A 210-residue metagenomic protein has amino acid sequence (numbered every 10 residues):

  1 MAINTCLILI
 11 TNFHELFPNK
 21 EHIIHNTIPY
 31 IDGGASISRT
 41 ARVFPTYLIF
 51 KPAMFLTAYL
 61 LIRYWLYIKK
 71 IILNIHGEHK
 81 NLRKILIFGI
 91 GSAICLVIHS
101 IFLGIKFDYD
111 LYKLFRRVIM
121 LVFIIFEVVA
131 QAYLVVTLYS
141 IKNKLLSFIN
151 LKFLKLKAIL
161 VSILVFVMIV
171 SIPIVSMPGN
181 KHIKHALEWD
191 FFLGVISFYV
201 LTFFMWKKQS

Functional and structural regions predicted by a protein language model:
M1-H22: Alpha-helical transmembrane segments of multi-pass membrane proteins
M1-I3, R83, K152-A158: Alpha-helical transmembrane segments and their helix-start/interface "positive-inside/aromatic belt" motifs in integral
L16-R39: Long, glycine/tryptophan/cysteine-rich extracytoplasmic
D32-T57: Interfacial helix-start motif at the membrane-water boundary
L60-G91: Cytoplasmic juxtamembrane regions at transmembrane-helix boundaries
S92-N150: Membrane-proximal helix-loop-helix units in multi-pass membrane proteins
Y133-S210: Terminal transmembrane helical module of multi-pass membrane proteins
